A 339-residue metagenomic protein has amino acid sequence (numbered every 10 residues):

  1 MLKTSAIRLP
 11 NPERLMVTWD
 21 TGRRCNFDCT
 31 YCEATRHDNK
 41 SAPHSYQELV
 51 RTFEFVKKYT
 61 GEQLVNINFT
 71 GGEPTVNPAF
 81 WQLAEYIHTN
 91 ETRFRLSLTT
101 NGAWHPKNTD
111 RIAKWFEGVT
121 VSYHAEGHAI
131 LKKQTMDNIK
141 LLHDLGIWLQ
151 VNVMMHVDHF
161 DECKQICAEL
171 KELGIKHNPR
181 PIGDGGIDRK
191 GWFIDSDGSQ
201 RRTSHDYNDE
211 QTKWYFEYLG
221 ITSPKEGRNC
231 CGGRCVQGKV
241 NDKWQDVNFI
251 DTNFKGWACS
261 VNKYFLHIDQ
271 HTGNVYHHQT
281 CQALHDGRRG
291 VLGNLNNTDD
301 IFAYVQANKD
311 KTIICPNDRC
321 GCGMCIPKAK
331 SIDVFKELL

Functional and structural regions predicted by a protein language model:
M1-L15, T35, T272-L339: Flexible mid-to-C-terminal extensions adjoining Fe-S/redox cofactors in radical SAM and related proteins
A6-E48: Canonical Radical SAM [4Fe-4S] cluster-binding loop centered on the CxxxCxxC motif and its immediate flanking residues
R24, D28, A258, G321: The −1 position to Zn-ligating cysteines in a subset of zinc-ribbon hairpins
Y31, T35-D38, G198, S204-H205 (+6 more regions): Secreted/processed peptides and extracellular or luminal domains of membrane proteins
P43-F53, F335-L339: Short cysteine/histidine-rich metal-coordination sites, predominantly Zn2+-binding motifs
V50-F69, N77-N178: Radical SAM/AdoMet-radical enzyme domain recognition
G118, I130-W244: Conserved C-terminal portion of the radical SAM core fold that forms the substrate/S-adenosylmethionine-binding
K225-R288: C-terminal accessory regions of radical SAM enzymes
